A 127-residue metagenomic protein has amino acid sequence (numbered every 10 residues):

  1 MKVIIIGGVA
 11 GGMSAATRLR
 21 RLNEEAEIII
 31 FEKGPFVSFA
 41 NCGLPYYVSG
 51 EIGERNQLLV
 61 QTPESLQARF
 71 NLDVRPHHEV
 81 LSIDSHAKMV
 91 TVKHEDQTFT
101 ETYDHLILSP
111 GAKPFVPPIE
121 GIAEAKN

Functional and structural regions predicted by a protein language model:
M1-L72: Beta1-alpha1 glycine-rich phosphate/pyrophosphate-binding loop at the start of Rossmann-like nucleotide-binding domains
M1-V3, E64-N127: FAD-binding core/adjacent interface of flavoenzyme oxidoreductases
